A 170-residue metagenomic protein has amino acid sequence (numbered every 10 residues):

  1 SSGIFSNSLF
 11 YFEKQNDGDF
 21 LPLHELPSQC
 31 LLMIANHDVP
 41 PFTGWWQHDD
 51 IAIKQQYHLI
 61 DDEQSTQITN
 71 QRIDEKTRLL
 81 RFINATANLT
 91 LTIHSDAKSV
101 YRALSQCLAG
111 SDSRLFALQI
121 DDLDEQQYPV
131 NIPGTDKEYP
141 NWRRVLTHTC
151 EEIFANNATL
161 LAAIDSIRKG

Functional and structural regions predicted by a protein language model:
S1-G170: Catalytic cores of glycan-processing enzymes that make or break glycosidic bonds
